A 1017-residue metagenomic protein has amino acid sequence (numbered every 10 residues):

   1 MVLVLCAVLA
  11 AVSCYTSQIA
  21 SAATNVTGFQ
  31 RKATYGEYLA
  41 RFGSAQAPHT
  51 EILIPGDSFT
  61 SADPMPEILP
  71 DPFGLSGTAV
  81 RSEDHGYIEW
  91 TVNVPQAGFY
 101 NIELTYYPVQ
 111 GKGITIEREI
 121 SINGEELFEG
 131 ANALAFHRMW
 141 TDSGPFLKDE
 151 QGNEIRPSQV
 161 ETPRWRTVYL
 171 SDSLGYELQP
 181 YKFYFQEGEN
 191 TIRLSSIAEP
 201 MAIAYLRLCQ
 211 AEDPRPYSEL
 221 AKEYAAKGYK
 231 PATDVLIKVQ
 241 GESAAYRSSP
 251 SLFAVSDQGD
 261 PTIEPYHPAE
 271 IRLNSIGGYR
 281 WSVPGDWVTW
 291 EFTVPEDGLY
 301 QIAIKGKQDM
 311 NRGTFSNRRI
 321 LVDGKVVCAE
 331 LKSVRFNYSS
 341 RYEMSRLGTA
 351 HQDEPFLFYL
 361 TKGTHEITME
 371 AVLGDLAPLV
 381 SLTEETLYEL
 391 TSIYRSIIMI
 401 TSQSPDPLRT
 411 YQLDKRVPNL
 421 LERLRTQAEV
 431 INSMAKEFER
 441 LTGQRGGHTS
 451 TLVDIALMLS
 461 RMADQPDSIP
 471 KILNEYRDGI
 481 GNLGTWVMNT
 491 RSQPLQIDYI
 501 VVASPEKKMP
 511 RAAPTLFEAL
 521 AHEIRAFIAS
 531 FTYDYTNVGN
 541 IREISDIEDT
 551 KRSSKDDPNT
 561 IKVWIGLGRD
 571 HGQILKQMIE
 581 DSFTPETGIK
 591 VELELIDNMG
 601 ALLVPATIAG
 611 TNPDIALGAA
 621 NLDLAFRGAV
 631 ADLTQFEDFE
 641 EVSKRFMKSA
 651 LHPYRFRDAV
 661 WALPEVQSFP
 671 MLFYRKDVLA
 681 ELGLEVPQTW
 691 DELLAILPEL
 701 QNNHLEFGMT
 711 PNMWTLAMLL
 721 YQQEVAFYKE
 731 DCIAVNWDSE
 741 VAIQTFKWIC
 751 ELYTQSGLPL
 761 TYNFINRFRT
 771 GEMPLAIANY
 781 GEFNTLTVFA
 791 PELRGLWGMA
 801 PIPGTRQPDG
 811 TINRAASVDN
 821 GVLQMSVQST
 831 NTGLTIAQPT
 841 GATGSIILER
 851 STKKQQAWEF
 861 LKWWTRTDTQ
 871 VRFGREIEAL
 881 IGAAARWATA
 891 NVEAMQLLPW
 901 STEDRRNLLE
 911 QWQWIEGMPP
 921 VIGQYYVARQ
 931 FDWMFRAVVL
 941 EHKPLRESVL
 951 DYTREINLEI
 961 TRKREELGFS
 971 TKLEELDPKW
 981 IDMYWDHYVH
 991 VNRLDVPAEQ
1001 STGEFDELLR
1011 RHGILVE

Functional and structural regions predicted by a protein language model:
A20, E384, L390-L622, E947 (+1 more regions): Conserved N-terminal structural module of periplasmic/extracytoplasmic solute-binding proteins
A20-R511: Extracytoplasmic
Q96, E296, A790-R886, W912-P920: Extracytoplasmic/periplasmic substrate-recognition and gating elements
Q444, H448-T451, I472-E475, P839 (+1 more regions): C-terminal capping/gating helix-and-loop segments adjacent to ligand/active sites or protein-protein/ligand interfaces
D581-F646, D677-E685, P774-L775, V788-G798 (+1 more regions): Extracytoplasmic "Venus flytrap"/periplasmic binding protein-like
A625-G628, T634, M647-V686, L705 (+5 more regions): Periplasmic solute-binding protein
A734-T761, I802, Q807, A815-S829: Glycine-centered hinge/linker elements that transmit conformational signals in sensory and ligand-binding systems
N813-Q828, R875-V939, F969-E999: Long, aromatic- and glycine/proline-rich binding clefts that accommodate carbohydrate-like moieties
